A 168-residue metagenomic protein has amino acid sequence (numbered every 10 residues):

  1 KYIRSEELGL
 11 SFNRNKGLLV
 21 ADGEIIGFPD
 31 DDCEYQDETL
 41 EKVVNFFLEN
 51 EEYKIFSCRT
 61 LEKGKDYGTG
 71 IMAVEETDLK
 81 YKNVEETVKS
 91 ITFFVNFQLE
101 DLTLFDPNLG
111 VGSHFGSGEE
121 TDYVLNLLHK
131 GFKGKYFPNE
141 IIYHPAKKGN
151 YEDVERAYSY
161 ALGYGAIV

Functional and structural regions predicted by a protein language model:
S5-A21: Glycine-rich, basic loop-to-helix element that forms the pyrophosphate-binding segment of sugar-nucleotide handling
I26: Short aromatic/hydrophobic "clamp" motif used to bind/position activated sugar donors
D30-E34: The conserved acidic donor/metal-binding loop of glycosyltransferases
E38-I71: Conserved donor NDP-sugar-binding/catalytic core segment of glycosyltransferases
T69-E100: Short, flexible, basic/aromatic active-site loop/helix in glycosyltransferases
P107, G131-Y143, A157: Catalytic beta-strand/loop signature of glycosyltransferases that borders the donor
G110-L125: Acidic donor-binding loop at a coil-to-helix junction in glycosyltransferase catalytic cores that engages
Y151-V168: Catalytic core of nucleotide-sugar-dependent glycosyltransferases
